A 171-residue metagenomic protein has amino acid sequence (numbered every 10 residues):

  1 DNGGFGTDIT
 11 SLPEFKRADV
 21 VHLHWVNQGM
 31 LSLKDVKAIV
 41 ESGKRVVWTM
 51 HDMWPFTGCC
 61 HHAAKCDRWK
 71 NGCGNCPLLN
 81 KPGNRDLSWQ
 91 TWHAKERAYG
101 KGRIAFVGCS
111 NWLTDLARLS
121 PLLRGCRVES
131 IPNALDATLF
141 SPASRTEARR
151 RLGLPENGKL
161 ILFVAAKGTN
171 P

Functional and structural regions predicted by a protein language model:
D1-T7, W25, L79-L87: A short, charged, and often flexible helix/loop element on the N-terminal side of the glycosyltransferase catalytic
T10-L31, S42-H51: Short N-terminal targeting/anchoring amphipathic segment
K34-I39: A short acidic, amphipathic alpha-helical/loop segment
R45-V47, A105, R127, K159: Proline-centered loop/turn at the N-terminus of a beta-strand
D52-K70: Short, solvent-exposed beta-strand-terminating loops
T57-H62, P82-S130, L135-E147: A short, active-site helix/loop in glycosyltransferases that binds the activated sugar's phosphate group
W69-P77: Active-site gating loops and adjacent loop-to-helix segments of metal-dependent hydrolytic enzymes
L154-P171: Conserved donor-binding/catalytic core segment of Leloir-type glycosyltransferases
